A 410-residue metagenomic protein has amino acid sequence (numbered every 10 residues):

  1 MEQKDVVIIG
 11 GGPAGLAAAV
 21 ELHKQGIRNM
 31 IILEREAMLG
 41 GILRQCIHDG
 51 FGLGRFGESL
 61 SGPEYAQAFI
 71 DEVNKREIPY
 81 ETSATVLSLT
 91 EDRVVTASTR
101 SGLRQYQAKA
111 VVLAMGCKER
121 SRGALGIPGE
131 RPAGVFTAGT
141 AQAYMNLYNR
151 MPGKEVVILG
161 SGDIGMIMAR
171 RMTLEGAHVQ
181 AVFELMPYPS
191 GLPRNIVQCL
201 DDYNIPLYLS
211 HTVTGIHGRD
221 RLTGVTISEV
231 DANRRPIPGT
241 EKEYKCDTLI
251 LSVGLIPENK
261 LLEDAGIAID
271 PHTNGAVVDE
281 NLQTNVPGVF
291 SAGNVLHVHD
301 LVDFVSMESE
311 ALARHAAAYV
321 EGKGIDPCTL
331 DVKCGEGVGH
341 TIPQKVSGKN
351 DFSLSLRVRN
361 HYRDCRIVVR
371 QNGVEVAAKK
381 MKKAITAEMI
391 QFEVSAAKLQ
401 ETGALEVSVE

Functional and structural regions predicted by a protein language model:
M1-D5, T82, A317-E410: Rossmann-like nucleotide/phosphate-binding core characteristic of flavoprotein oxidoreductases
M1-I9, A66-E155, D231-G239, I250 (+1 more regions): FAD-binding core/adjacent interface of flavoenzyme oxidoreductases
K4-A68, E72, A143, P152-Q198: Beta1-alpha1 glycine-rich phosphate/pyrophosphate-binding loop at the start of Rossmann-like nucleotide-binding domains
A68, V73-A97, T173-K260, N350-K383: A Rossmann-like FAD-binding core segment of flavoenzymes
R104, L113-L207, T212-R221, V295-D300: Predominantly flavin-linked oxidoreductase catalytic cores and closely associated redox partners
L113, V135-M145, T248-L296: FAD-site-proximal beta/loop scaffold in flavoenzymes
I127-G129, Y148, P152, K242 (+3 more regions): Conserved mixed alpha/beta catalytic, RNA-binding, or beta-rich assembly cores of soluble enzyme, regulatory
A292-K333: A conserved FAD-binding loop/helix module that cradles the flavin
